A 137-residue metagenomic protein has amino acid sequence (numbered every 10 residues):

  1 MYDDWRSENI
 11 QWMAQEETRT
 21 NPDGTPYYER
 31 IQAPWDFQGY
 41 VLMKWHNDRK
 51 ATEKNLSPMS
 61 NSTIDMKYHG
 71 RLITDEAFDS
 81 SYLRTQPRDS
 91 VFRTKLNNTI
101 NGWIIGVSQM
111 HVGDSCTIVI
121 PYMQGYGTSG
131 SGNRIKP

Functional and structural regions predicted by a protein language model:
M1-P137: Cross-family detector of peptidyl-prolyl cis-trans isomerase
